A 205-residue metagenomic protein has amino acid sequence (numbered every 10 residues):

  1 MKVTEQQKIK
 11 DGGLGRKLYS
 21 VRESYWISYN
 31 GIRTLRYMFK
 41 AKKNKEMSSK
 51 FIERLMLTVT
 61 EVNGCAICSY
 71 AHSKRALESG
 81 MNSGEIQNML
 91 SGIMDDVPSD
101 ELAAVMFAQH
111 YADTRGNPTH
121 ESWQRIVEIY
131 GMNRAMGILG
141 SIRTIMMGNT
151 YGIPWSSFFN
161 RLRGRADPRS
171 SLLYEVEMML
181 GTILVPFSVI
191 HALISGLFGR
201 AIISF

Functional and structural regions predicted by a protein language model:
M1-F205: Hydrophobic alpha-helical segments
